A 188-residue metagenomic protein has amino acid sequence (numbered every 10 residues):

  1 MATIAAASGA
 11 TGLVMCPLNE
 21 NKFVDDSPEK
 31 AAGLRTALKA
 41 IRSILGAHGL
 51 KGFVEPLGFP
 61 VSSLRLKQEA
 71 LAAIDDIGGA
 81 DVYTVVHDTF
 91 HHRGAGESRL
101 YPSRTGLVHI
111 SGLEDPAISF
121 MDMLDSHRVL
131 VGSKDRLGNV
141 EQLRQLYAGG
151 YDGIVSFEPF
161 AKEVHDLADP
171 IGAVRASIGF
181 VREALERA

Functional and structural regions predicted by a protein language model:
M1, A37, I41, Q142 (+1 more regions): Alpha-helical packing segments of well-folded alpha/beta enzyme cores
M1-T84, D169: Active-site acidic/histidine proton-transfer and metal-coordination neighborhood in alpha/beta enzyme cores
A5, G52, A70, D88 (+4 more regions): Conserved, mostly hydrophobic/aromatic
L13-M15, G52-V54, Y83-H87, G106-I110 (+1 more regions): Hydrophobic faces of well-ordered beta-strands that scaffold small-molecule active sites in alpha/beta enzyme cores
L18-E20, L57-F59, D88-H92, I110-D115 (+1 more regions): Active-site beta-loop-alpha junctions enriched in small/polar residues
D25, L64-K67, H91-D152, V164-I171: Gly/Pro-rich active-site loop or hairpin
L167-A188: C-terminal helical cap(s) of enzyme catalytic domains, especially alpha/beta-barrels
